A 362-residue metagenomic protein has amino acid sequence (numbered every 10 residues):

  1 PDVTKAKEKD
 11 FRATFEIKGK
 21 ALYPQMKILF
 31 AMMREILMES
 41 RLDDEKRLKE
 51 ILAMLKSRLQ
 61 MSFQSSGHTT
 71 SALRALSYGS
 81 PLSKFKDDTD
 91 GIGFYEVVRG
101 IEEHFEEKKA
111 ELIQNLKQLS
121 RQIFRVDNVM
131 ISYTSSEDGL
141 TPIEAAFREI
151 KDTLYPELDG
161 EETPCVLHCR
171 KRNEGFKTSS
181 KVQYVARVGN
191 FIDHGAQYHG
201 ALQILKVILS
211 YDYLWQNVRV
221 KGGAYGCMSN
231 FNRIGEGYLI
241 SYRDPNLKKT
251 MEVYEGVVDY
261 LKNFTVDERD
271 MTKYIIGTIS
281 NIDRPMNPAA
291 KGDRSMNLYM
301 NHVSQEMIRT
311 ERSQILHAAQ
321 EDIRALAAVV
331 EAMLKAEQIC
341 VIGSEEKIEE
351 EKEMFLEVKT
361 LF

Functional and structural regions predicted by a protein language model:
P1-P164, K221-F362: Charge-rich, well-structured scaffold segments of protease-associated domains
A31-R34, Q197-L209, V218: Active/ligand-binding-proximal structured segments within catalytic/core domains that scaffold catalytic residues
R148-L202: Prokaryote-biased recognition of long, low-complexity C-terminal linker/tail segments that are poorly structured
